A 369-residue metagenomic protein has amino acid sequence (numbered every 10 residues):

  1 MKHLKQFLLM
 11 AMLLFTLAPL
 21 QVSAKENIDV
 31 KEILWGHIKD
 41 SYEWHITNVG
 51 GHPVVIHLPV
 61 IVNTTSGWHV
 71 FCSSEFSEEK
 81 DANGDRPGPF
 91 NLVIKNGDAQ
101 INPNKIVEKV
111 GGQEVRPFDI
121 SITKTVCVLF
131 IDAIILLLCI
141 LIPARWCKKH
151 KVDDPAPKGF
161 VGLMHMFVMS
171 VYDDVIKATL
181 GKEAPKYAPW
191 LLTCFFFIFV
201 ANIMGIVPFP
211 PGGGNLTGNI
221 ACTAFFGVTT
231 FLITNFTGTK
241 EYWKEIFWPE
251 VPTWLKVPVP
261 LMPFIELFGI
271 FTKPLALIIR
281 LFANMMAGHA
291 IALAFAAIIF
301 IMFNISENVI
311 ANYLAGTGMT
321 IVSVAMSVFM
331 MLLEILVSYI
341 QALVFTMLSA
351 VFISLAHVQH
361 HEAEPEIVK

Functional and structural regions predicted by a protein language model:
K2-Q6, L20-K158: Perimembrane topogenic segments of multi-pass inner/organellar membrane proteins
Q6, T179-P189, A283: Membrane-interface helix starts
M10-P19: Bacterial N-terminal signal peptides
V115-P117, M169-E183: Cytosolic juxtamembrane amphipathic/interface segments immediately preceding and feeding into a transmembrane helix
T125-L129, P185-W190, G218-T223: Alpha-helical transmembrane segments and their helix-start/interface "positive-inside/aromatic belt" motifs in integral
L138-I176, G238-E245, H360-H361: Juxtamembrane interface elements at the cytosolic ends of transmembrane helices in multi-pass membrane proteins
L192-F196, V200-V207, T217-F225, T229-M347 (+2 more regions): Hydrophobic alpha-helical transmembrane segments and adjacent short intramembrane/lumenal linkers of inner/organellar
F209-G213: Membrane-interface helix termini and inter-helical loops of multi-pass transporters
